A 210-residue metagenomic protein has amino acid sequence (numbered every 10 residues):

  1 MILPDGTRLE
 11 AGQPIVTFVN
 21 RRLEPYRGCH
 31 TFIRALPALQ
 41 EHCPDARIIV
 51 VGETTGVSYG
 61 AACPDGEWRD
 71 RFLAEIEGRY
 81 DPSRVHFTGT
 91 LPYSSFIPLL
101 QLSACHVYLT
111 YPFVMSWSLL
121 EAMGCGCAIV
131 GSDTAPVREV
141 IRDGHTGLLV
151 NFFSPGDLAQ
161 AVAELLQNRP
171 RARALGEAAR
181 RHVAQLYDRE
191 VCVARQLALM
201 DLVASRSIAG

Functional and structural regions predicted by a protein language model:
D5-R27, I33-L36, I48-V51: Conserved donor-binding/catalytic core segment of Leloir-type glycosyltransferases
T55, A61-T90, S94: Nucleotide-activated donor-binding/catalytic signature segment of Leloir-type glycosyltransferases, i.e., the conserved
T90, P98-S103: Short alpha-helical donor nucleotide-sugar binding micro-motif in glycosyltransferases
A104, G126: A short alpha->beta transition loop at the rim of the catalytic pocket in nucleotide-sugar-dependent
Y111: Aromatic "clamp/platform" in nucleotide-sugar-dependent glycosyltransferases that forms part of the donor/acceptor
A128-G131, I141: Short hydrophobic beta-strand element within catalytic cores of glycosyltransferases and related nucleotide-activated
D143-G144, L148-P155, E164-R169: Conserved acidic donor-binding segment of nucleotide-sugar-dependent glycosyltransferases
D157, E164, R171-L186, C192-A198 (+1 more regions): A short, well-ordered alpha-helix in the C-terminal region of glycosyltransferases
